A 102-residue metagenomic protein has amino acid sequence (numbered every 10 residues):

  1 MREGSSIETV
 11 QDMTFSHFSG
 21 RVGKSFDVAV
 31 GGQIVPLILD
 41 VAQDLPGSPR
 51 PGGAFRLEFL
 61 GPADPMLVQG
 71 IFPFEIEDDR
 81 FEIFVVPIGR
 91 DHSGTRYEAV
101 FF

Functional and structural regions predicted by a protein language model:
M1-F102: Surface-exposed, beta-sheet-biased, low-hydrophobicity segments with strongly acidic/polar composition
